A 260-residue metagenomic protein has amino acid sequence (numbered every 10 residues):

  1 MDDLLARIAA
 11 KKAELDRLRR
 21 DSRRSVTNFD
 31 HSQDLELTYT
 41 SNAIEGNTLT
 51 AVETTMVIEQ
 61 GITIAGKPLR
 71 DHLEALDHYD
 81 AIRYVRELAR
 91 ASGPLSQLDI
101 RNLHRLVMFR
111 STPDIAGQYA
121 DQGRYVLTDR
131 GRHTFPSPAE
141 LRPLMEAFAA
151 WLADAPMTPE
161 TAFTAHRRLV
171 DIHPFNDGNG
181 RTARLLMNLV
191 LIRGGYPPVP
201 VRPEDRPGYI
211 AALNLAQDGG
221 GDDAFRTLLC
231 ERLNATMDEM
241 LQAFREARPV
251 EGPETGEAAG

Functional and structural regions predicted by a protein language model:
M1-G260: FIC/Doc superfamily catalytic core
